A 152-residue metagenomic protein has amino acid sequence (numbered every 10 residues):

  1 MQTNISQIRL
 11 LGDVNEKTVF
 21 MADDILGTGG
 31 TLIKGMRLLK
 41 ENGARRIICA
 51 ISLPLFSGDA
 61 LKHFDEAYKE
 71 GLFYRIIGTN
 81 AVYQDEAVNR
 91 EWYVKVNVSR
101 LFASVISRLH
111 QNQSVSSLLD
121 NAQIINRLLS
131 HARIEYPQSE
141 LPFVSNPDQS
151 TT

Functional and structural regions predicted by a protein language model:
M1-T152: PRPP-associated nucleotide enzymes
